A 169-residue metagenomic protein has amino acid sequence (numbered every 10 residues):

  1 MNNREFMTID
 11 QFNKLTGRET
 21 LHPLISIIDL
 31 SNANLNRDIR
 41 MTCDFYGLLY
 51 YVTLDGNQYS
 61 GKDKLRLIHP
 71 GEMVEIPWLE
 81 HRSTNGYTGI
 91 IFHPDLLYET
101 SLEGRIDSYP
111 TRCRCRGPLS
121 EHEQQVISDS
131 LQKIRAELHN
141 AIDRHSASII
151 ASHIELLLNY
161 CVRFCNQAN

Functional and structural regions predicted by a protein language model:
M1-L21: A short, N-terminal "cap"/entry segment at the start of jelly-roll beta-barrel domains of the cupin/DSBH fold
I9-N13, D107, S128, R135: Generic detector of well-ordered alpha-helical segments enriched in charged/polar residues, highlighting helical
L21-R112, E123, D143, A147: N-terminal regulatory/effector-sensing and dimerization cores that precede helix-turn-helix DNA-binding domains
C43, C113-C115, C161, C165: Generic recognition of cysteine residues
C115-E121: Internal, well-ordered alpha/beta segment that forms a basic, Gly-enriched binding/recognition surface
Q125-N169: An amphipathic alpha-helical interaction segment
